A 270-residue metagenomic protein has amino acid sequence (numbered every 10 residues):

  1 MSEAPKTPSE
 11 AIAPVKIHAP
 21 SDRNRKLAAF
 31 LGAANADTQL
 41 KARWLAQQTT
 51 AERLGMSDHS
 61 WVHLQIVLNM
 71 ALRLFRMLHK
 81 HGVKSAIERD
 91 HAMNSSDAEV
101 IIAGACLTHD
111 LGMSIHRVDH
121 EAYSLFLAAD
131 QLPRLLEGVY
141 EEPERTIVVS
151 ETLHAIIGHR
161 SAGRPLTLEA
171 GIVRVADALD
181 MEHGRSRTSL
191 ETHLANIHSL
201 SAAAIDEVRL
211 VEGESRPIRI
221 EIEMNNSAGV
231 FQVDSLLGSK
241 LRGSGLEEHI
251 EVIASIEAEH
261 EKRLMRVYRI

Functional and structural regions predicted by a protein language model:
M1-N35, R53-D58, N69-S96, T108 (+3 more regions): Divalent metal-dependent phosphate-bond-processing catalytic cores, especially two-metal-ion Mg2+/Mn2+ enzymes that act
N35-A46: N-terminal glycine-rich anion-binding loops that anchor highly charged ligand groups
A46-I66: N-terminal low-complexity or amphipathic/hydrophobic leaders
S95-S96, E141-V149: Membrane-interface starts of transmembrane alpha-helices
I101-A105: Active-site alpha-helix of zinc metalloproteases
R117-D130: Post-HEXXH active-site segment of zinc metalloproteases
Q131-Y140: Post-HExxH zinc-binding segment in Zn-dependent metallohydrolases
E144, A155-R160: Extended, solvent-exposed, turn-rich assembly/linker loops in the middle of proteins
